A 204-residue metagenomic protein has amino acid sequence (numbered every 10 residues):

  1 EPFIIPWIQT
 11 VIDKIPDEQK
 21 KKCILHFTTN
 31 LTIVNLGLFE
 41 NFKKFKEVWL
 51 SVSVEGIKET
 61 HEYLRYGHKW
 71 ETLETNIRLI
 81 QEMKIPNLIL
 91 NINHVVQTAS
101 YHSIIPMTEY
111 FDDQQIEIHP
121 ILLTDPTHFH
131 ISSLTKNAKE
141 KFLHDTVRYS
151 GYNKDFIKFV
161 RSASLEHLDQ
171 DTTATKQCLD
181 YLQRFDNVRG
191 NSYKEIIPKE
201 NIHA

Functional and structural regions predicted by a protein language model:
E1-P6, E18-L36, K43-T75, I89-Q97 (+2 more regions): Core AdoMet radical
W7-K14, G37-N41, Y63, P106-Y110: A short acidic, amphipathic alpha-helical/loop segment
I8-D13, W70-R78, I104-P106, K136-V147: Well-ordered, non-membrane alpha-helical segments in soluble/globular domains
Q9-I12, P16, E74, Q81 (+5 more regions): Residue-level detector of alpha-helical secondary structure
I15-P16, E40-E47, Q81-K84, F111-D112: Acidic (Asp/Glu)-rich catalytic clusters
T98-A99, E117-D145, N153-L168, T172-T175: Flexible glycine/acidic-rich beta-alpha junction loops that bind and position SAM and/or redox cofactors in anaerobic
T98-Q114: Catalytic cores of alpha/beta
V147-A204: Radical SAM enzyme core and accessory elements
